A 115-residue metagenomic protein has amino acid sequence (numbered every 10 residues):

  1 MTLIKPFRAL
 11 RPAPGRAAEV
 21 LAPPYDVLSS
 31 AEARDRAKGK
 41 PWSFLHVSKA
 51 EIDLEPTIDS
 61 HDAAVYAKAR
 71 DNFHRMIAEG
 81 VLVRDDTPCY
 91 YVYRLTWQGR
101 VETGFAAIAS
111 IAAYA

Functional and structural regions predicted by a protein language model:
M1-Y114: A cross-family signal for N-terminal binding/gating loops and helix N-caps that shape access to the active site
